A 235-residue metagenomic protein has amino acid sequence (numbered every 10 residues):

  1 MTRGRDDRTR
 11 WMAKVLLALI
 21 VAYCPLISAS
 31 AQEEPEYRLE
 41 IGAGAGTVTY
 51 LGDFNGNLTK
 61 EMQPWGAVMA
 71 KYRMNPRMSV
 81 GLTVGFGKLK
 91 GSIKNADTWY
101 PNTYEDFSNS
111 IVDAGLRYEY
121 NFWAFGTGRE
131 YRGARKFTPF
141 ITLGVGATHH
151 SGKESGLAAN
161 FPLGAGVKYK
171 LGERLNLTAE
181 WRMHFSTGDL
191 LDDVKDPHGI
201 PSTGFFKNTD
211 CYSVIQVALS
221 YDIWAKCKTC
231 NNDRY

Functional and structural regions predicted by a protein language model:
A31-K71, Q216, S220-K226, Y235: Short glycine/proline- and aromatic-enriched beta-strand/turn motifs that initiate or cap beta-hairpins
E36, R73-R77, W123-F125, A134 (+2 more regions): Outer-membrane beta-barrel channels and translocator barrels
Y37, K60-P64, S110-A114, F137 (+2 more regions): Residues that define the transmembrane beta-barrel architecture of outer-membrane proteins
A43-T47, V68-Y72, L82, L116-Y120 (+4 more regions): Residues on the lipid-exposed face of transmembrane beta-strands in outer-membrane beta-barrel proteins
F54-L58, S92-W99, R129-R132, K153-L157 (+2 more regions): Outer-membrane beta-barrel translocator domains and adjoining extracellular loop/strand segments of Gram-negative
M78-S155, Y221: Gram-negative (and chloroplast) outer-membrane scaffold detector with strong preference for beta-barrel transmembrane
I93, I111, G172-Y235: Predominantly the C-terminal beta-signal and adjacent terminal strand-loop region of outer-membrane beta-barrel
